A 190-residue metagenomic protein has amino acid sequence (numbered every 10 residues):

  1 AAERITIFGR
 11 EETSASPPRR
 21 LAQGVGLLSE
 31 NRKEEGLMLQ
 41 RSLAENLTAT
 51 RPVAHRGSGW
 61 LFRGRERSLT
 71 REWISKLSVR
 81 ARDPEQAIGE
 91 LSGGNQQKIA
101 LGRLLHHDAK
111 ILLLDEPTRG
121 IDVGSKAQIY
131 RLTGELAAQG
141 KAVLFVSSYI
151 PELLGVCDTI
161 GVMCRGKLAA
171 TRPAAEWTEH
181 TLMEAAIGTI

Functional and structural regions predicted by a protein language model:
A1-I190: Glycine-rich phosphate-binding loops of nucleotide-dependent enzymes
